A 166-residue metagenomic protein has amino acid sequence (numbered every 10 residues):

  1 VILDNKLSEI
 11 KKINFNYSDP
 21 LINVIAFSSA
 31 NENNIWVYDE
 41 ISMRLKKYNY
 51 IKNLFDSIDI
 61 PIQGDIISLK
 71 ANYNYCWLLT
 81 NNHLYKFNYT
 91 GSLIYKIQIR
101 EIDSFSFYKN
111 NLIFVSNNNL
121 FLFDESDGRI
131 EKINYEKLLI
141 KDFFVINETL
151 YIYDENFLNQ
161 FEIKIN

Functional and structural regions predicted by a protein language model:
V1, N34-V37, Y75-L78, N111-F114 (+2 more regions): Conserved beta-propeller blade signature
V1, R44-K46, Y85, F121-L122 (+1 more regions): WD40 beta-propeller blade core
D4-S8, N49-N53, N88-S92, D124-G128 (+1 more regions): Short loop/turn segments that connect beta-strands within beta-propeller blades
E9-D19, N53-P61, T90-Q98, G128-N134: A short beta-strand motif characteristic of beta-propeller blades
P20-A30, Q63-Y73, I99-N110, L138-E148: Repeated scaffold domains used in trafficking and secretory/extracellular systems, primarily beta-propellers
E32, E40, N81, N117 (+1 more regions): Short loop/turn segments immediately following the C-termini of beta-strands
W77-E136: Intrinsically disordered, low-complexity segments enriched in Gly and acidic/Ser/Thr residues that form flexible
K137-N166: Blade-level signature of beta-propeller repeat domains, shared across WD40, Kelch, NHL, RCC1 and BNR/Asp-box propellers
